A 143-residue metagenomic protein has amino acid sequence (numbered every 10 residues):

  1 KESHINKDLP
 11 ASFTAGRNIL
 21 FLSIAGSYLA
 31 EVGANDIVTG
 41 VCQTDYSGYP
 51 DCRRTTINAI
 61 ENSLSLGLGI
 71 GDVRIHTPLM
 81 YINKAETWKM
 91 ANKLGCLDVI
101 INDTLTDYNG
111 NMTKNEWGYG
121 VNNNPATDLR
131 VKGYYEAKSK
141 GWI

Functional and structural regions predicted by a protein language model:
K1-I143: Nucleotide-activated chemistry modules centered on ATP-dependent adenylation/adenylyltransferase
